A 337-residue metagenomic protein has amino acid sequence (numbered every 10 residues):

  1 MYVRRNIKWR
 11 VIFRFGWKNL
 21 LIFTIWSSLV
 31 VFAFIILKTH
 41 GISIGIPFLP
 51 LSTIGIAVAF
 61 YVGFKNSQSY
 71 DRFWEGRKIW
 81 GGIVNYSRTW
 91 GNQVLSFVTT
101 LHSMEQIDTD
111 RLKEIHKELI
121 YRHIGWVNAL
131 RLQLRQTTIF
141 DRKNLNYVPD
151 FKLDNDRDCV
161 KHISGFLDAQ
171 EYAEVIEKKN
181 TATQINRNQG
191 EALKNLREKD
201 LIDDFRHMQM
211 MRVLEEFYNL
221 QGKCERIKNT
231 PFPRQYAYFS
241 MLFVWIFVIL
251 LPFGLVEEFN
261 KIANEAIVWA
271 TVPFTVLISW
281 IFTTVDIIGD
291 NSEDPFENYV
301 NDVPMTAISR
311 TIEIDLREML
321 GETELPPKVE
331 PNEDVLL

Functional and structural regions predicted by a protein language model:
M1-S87, S96-E105, K261-I267, V285-D290 (+1 more regions): N-terminal juxtamembrane/topogenic regions of multi-pass membrane proteins
V3-R14, F205, R212, Y218-L242 (+3 more regions): Membrane-interface, cytosolic juxtamembrane amphipathic helix immediately N-terminal to a transmembrane helix, enriched
I12-W17, L21, G45-L49, D71-E75 (+7 more regions): Non-transmembrane, amphipathic alpha-helical segments
L21-F32, G55-V62, R122-R131, L242-P252: Hydrophobic alpha-helical transmembrane segments of multi-pass integral membrane proteins
R72-K78, G82-N85, T89-N92, L132 (+3 more regions): Short amphipathic alpha-helical coupling elements at transmembrane boundaries
G81, R88, K117, Y121-I124 (+7 more regions): Generic structural signal for well-ordered, non-transmembrane alpha-helical segments in soluble/cytosolic regions
L95-K199: Long amphipathic alpha-helical segments that form oligomerization/scaffold cores
F239-E258, V272, V276, W280: Bilayer-spanning, highly hydrophobic alpha-helical transmembrane segments
